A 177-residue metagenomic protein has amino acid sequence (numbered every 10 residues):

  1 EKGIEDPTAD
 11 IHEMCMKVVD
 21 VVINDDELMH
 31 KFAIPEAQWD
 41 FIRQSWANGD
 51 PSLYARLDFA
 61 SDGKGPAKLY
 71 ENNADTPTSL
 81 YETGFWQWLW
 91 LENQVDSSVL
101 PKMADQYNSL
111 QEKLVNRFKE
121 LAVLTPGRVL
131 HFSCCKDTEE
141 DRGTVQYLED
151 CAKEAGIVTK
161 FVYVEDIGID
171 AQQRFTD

Functional and structural regions predicted by a protein language model:
E1-D6, E71, S97-P101: Charged, low-complexity surface segments at secondary-structure and domain boundaries
E1-F41: Low-complexity, highly charged intrinsically disordered N-terminal segments that act as targeting/localization
A9, E13-N24, A47-N48, L91 (+4 more regions): Generic surface-pattern signal
N24-L28, S52, T159: Short secondary-structure capping/junction motifs at helix and strand boundaries
H30, A37-D40, Q44, N116 (+1 more regions): Polar/charged alpha-helical tracts
W39, W46, W86-W90: A residue-identity detector for tryptophan
R43-T76: Conserved metal-phosphate-binding beta-hairpin within the catalytic cores of diverse ATP-dependent phosphoryl-transfer
A60-K64, T76-D177: Domain-scale recognition of functional cores that engage charged ligands
